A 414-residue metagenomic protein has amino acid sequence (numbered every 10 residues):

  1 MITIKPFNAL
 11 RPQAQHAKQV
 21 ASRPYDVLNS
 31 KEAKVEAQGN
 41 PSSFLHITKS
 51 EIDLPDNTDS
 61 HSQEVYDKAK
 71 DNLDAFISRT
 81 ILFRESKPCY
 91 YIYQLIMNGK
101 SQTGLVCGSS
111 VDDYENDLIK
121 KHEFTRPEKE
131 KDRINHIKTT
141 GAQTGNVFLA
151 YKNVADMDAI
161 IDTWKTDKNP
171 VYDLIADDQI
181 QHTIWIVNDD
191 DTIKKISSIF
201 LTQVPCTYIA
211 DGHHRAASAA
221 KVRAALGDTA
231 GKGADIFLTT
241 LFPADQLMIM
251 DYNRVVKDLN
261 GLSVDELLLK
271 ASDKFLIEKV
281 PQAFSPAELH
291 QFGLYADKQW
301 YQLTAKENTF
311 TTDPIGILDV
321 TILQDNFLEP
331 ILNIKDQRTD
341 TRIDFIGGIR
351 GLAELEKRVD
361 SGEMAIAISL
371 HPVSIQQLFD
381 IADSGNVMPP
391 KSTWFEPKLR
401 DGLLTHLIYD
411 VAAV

Functional and structural regions predicted by a protein language model:
M1-V414: Surface-exposed, charge/polar-rich loops and edge strands
